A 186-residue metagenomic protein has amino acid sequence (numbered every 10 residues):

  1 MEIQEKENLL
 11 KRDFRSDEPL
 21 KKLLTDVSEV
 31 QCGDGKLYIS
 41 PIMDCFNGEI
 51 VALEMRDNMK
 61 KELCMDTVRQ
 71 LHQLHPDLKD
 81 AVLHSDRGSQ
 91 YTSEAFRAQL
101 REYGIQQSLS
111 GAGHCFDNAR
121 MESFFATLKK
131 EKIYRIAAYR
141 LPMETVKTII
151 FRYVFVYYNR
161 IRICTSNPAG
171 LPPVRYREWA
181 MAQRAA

Functional and structural regions predicted by a protein language model:
M1-E18, P172-M181: Basic, flexible linker segments flanking DNA-binding modules in nucleic acid-interacting mobile-element proteins
K6, L20, I39, R56 (+6 more regions): Hydrophobic (often cysteine-bearing) scaffold residues that line and stabilize catalytic clefts of nucleotide/cofactor
R12-V51, D57: An active-site-proximal beta-strand-loop segment
Q31, G35, L53-P76: Active-site beta-loop-alpha junctions of metal-dependent nucleic acid enzymes, especially the RNase H-like/DDE
G48, L83-D86: Buried hydrophobic side chains on well-structured beta-strands
E49-L53, Q107-L109, Y134-I136: Short small-residue beta-strand/loop micro-motif enriched in glycine and branched aliphatics
S85-R87, S93-A95, Q107-K129, P142-K147 (+1 more regions): RNase H-like two-metal-ion nuclease catalytic core shared by retroviral integrases and related mobile-element nucleases
R101-I105, T127-A186: C-terminal domain-tail junction helix/linker
